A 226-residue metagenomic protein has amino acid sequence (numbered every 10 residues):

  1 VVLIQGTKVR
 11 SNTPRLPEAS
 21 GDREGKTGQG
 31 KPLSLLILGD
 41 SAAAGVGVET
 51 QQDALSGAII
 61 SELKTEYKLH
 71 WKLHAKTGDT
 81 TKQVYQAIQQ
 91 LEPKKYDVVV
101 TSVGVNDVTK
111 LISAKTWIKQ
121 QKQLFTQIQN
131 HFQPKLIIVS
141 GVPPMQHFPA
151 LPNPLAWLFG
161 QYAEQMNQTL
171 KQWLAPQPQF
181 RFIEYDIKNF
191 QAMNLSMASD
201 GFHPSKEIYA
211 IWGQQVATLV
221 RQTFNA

Functional and structural regions predicted by a protein language model:
V1-L36, T65, Q177, A217 (+1 more regions): N-terminal secretory targeting modules
P32-L36, A42-K119: Conserved SGNH/GDSL esterase-like catalytic core that processes O-acyl groups on lipids and polysaccharides
S102, S140-G141: Alpha/beta-hydrolase-fold catalytic nucleophile elbow
I112-Q120, P154-Y162, D200, P204-I208: Alpha-helix N-cap and loop-to-helix initiation/capping positions
Q121-T126, N167: Generic structural signal for well-ordered alpha-helices, preferentially at hydrophobic/aromatic core positions
F132-L136: A short helix->loop->beta-strand "cap" motif at the edges of active sites that frequently abuts
H147-E184: Substrate-gating cap/lid alpha-helix
S199-A226: Histidine-centered active-site loop/cap adjacent to the catalytic His in serine esterases/O-acetyl transfer systems
